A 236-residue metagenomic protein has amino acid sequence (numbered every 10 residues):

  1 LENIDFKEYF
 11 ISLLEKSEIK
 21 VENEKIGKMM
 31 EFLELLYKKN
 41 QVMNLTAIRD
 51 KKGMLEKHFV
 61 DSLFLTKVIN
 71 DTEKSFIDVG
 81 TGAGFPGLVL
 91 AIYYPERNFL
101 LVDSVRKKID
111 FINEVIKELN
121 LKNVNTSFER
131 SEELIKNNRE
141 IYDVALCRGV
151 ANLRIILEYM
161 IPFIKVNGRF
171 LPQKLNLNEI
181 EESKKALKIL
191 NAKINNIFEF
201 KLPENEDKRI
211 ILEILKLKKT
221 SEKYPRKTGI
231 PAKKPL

Functional and structural regions predicted by a protein language model:
E2-E73, I77, K107-D110, E114-V124 (+2 more regions): Class I SAM-dependent transferase core
K20, N98, N123-N125, K193-N196: Conserved beta-strand segments of alpha/beta enzyme cores
L36, L90, K174, I214: Residue-level signal for inorganic ion chemistry
L63-A151, L157-M160: Conserved SAM/SAH cofactor-binding pocket of Class I
N152, L175-E179, L202: Short "lid" loop at the C-terminus of a central beta-strand within the Rossmann-like core of SAM-dependent
I155-R169: A short glycine-rich, Lys/Arg-flanked "PGG" loop and its adjoining helix->strand segment in the class I
N167-L177: Conserved beta-strand signature within the Rossmann-like core of class I S-adenosyl-L-methionine
E181-L236: SAM/dcSAM-binding transferase cores
